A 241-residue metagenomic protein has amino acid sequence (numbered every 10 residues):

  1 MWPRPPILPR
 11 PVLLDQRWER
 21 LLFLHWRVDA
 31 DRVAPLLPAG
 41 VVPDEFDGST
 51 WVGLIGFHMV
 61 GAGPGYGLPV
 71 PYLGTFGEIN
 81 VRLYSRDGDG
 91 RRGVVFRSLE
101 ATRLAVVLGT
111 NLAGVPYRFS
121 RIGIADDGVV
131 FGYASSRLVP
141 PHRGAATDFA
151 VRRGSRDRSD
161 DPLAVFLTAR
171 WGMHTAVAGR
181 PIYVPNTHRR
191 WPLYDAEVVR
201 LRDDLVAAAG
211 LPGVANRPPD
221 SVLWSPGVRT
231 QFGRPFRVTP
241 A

Functional and structural regions predicted by a protein language model:
M1-G65, Y194, V206-A209, G213-A241: Hydrophobic, proline/glycine-rich low-complexity stretches
W2, P9-L13, V33, M59 (+3 more regions): Aromatic-enriched hydrophobic runs in primary sequence
P3-P9, G67-P71, T75-G77, S120-R121 (+2 more regions): Active-site-adjacent core segments of small-molecule enzymes
F46-V52, M59-E100: A glycine-rich, hydrophobic loop/mini-helix early in the fold
N80-A241: Internal, well-folded beta-alpha domain core
